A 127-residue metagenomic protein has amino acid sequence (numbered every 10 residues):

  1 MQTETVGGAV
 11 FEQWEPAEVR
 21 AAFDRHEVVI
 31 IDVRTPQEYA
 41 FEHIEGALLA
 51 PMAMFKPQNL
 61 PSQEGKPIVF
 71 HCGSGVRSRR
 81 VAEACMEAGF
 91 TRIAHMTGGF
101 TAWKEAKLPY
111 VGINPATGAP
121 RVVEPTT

Functional and structural regions predicted by a protein language model:
M1-V29, P36-P67, V76-T127: Rhodanese-like catalytic fold shared by cysteine-dependent sulfurtransferases and DSP/PTP-type phosphatases
H71: Short, surface-exposed ligand- or partner-binding patches at beta-edge/loop junctions that are enriched in aromatics
